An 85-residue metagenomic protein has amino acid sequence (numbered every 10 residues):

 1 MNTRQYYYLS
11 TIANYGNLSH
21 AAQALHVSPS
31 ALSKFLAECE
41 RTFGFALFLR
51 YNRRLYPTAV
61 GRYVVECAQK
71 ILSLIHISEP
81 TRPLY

Functional and structural regions predicted by a protein language model:
S10-H26: Short helix-boundary/capping micro-motifs
N17-L18, L36, R50: Helix-turn-helix DNA-binding elements, focusing on the entry/boundary residues of the two helices that contact DNA
A24-L25, F43, V64: Core residues of bacterial helix-turn-helix
E40-P57: A short LG(V/I)-centered, amphipathic sequence patch enriched for acidic residue(s) preceding the LG motif
V60-S73: Short, solvent-exposed amphipathic helices
H76-Y85: Single conserved hydrophobic/aromatic residue that forms the stacking wall/gate of nucleotide- or nucleobase-binding
